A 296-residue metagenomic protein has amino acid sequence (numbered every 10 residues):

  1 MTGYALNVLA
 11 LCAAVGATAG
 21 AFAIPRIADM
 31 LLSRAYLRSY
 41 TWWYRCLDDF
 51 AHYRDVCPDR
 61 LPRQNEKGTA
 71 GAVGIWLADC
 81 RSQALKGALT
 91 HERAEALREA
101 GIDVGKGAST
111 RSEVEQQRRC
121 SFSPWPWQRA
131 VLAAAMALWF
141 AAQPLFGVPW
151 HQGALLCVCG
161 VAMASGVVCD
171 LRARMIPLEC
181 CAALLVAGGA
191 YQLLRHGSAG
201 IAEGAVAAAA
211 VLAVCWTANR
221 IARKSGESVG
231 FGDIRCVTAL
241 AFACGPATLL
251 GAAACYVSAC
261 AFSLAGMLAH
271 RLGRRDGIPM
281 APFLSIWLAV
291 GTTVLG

Functional and structural regions predicted by a protein language model:
M1-H52, C57, A108-G296: A membrane-topology feature that recognizes alpha-helical transmembrane segments and their immediate juxtamembrane
L37-S112: IQ-motif-like calmodulin-binding regions
